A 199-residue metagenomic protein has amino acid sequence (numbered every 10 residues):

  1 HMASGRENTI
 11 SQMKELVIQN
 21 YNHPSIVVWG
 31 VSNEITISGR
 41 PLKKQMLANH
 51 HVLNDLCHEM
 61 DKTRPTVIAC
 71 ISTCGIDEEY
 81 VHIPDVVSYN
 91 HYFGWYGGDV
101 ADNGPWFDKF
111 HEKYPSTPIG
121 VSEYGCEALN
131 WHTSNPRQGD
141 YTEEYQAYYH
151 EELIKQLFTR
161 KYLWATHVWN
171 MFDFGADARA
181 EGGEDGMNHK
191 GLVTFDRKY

Functional and structural regions predicted by a protein language model:
H1-Y199: Extended substrate-binding grooves/exosites of carbohydrate-active enzymes
